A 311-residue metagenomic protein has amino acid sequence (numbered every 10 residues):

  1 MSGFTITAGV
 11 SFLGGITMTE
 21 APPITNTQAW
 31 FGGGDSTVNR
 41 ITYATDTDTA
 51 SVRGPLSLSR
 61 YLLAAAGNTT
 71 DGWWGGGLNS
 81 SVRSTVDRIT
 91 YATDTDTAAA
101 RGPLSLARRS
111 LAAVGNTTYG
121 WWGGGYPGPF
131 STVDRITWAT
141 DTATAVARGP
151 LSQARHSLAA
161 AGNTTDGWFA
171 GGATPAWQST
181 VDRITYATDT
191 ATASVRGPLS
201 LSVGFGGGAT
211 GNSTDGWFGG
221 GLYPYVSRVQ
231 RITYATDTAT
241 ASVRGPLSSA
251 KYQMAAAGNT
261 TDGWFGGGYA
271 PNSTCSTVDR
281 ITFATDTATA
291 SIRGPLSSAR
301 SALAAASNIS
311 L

Functional and structural regions predicted by a protein language model:
M1-L311: Polar, enzyme-active/binding microenvironments
